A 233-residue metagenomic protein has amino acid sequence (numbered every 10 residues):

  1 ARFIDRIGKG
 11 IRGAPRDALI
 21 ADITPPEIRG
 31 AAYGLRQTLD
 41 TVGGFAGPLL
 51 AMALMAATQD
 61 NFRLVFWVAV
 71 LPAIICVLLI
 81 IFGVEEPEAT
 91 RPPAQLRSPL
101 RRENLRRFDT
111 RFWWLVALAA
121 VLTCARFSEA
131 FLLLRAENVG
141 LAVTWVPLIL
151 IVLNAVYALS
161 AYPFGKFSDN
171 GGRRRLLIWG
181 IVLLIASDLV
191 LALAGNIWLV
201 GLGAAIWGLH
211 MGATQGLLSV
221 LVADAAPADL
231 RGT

Functional and structural regions predicted by a protein language model:
A1, A56, V182-G195: C-terminal ends and interior cores of transmembrane alpha-helices in multi-pass membrane transporters/permeases
R2-T41: Cytoplasmic helix-loop-helix junction between adjacent transmembrane helices in 12-TM secondary transporters
A46-F66: Transmembrane alpha-helix termini and helix-breaking/packing motifs in multi-pass membrane transporters
M55, S160-G172: Helix-to-loop junctions at the C-terminal end of transmembrane segments in multipass secondary transporters
L64-I81: Symmetry-related core transmembrane helices of the 12-TM Major Facilitator Superfamily/SLC fold
E86-L118: Juxtamembrane intracellular "pre-TM" segments in multi-pass secondary transporters
A130-I149: Short amphipathic helix-loop junctions that connect adjacent transmembrane helices in Major Facilitator Superfamily/SLC
N170-I181: Cytoplasmic membrane-interface "Motif A"-like loop-to-helix N-cap segments of 12-TM Major Facilitator Superfamily
